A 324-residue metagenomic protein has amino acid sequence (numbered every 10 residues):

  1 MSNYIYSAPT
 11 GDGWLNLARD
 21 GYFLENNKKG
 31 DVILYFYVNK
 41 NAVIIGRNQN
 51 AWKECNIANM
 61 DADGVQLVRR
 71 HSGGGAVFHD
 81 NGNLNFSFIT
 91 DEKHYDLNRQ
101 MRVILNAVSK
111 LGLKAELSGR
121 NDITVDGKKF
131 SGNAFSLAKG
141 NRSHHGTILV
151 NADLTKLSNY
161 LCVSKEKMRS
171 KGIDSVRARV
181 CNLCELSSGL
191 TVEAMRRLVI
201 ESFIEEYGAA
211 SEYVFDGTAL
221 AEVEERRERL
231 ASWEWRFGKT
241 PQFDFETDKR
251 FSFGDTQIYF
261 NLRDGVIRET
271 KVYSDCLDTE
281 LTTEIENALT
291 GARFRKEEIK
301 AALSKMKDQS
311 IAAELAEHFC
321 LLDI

Functional and structural regions predicted by a protein language model:
M1-Y95: N-terminal lobe of the biotin/lipoate ligase/transferase fold
T10, T90-H94, C184-G189, Y273-C276: A generic structural motif
V38-N41, E116-G127: Short, glycine/charge-rich beta-strand/loop segments that flank catalytic centers and engage negatively charged groups
R70-N85, I123-D126, A134-L137, N141-R142: FAD-binding core of FAD-dependent oxidoreductases, characterized by glycine-rich FAD pyrophosphate-binding loops
N83-N121: Contiguous, small/hydrophobic- and glycine-enriched helical/loop subdomains that border and often "cap" functional
I104, G112, S131, K139-T240 (+1 more regions): Long, positively charged amphipathic alpha-helical accessory segments at protein N-termini or as interdomain linkers
T218, E222-Y273: Internal helical hairpin/lid segments
I267-T282, N287: A C-terminal functional module that forms or caps the active site or interfaces directly with catalytic machinery
